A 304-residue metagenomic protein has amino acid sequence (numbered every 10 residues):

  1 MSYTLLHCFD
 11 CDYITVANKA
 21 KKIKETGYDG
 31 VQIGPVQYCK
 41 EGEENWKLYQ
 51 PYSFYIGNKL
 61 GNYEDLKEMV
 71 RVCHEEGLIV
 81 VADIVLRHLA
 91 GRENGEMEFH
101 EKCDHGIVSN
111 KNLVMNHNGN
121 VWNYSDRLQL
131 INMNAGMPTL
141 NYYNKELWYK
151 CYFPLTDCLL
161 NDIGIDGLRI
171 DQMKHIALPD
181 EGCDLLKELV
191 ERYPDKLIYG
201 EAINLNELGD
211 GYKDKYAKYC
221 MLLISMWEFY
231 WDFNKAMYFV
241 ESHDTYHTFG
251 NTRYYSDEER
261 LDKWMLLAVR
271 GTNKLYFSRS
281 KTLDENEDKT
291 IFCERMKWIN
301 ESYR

Functional and structural regions predicted by a protein language model:
M1-C8, K21-E25, D29, V114-N116: N-terminal carbohydrate-binding accessory modules
M1-D12, N134-K145: Boundary/entry segment of secreted carbohydrate-active catalytic domains
S2, N18-K24, P35-Q37, G42-Y49 (+2 more regions): Active-site-proximal helices and loops of the catalytic beta/alpha 8
Y3, E43, Y124-M137: Long, acidic (Asp/Glu-rich), low-complexity accessory segments flanking structured domains
C8-C11, T15, V31, P35-G42 (+1 more regions): Active-site-adjacent substrate/metal-binding segments within catalytic domains of carbohydrate-active enzymes
G42-P51, H88-R127: Aromatic- and acidic-residue-enriched segments that line the glycan-binding/catalytic groove of carbohydrate-active
G61-K102: Substrate-binding cleft of carbohydrate-active enzyme catalytic domains
Y143-L155: Alpha-helical scaffold elements lining the catalytic groove of polysaccharide deacetylases
